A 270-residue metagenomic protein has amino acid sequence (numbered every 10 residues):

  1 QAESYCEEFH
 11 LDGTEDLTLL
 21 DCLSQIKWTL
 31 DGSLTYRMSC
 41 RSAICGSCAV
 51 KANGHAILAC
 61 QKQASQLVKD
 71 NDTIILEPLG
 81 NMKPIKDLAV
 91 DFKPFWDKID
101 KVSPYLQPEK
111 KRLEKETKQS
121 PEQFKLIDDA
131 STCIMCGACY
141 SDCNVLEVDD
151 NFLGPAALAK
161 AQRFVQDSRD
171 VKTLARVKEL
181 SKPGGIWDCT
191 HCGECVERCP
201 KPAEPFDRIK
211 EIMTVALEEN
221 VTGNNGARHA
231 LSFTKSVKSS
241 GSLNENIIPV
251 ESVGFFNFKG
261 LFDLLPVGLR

Functional and structural regions predicted by a protein language model:
A2-S4: Short N-terminal binding/cap micro-motifs at the start of the first secondary-structure element
C6, D31-T35, N71: Short secondary-structure junction motifs
C6-T18: Short, contiguous acidic and Ser/Thr-rich linear segments
E7, G46, D72-I74, D129 (+1 more regions): Structural beta-strand/beta-sheet cores of well-ordered domains, especially the beta-sheet scaffolds that support
L17-T29, E77-L269: Ferredoxin-type iron-sulfur electron-transfer modules in oxidoreductases and energy-metabolism complexes
L20, I26-H55: A basic, amphipathic helix-loop patch mediating RNA/tRNA/ribosome contacts
C45, V50-N53, S65, A138 (+2 more regions): Mature cores of small secreted peptide/protein domains
S47-K98: A generic, well-ordered mixed alpha/beta core segment in the N-terminal half of proteins
